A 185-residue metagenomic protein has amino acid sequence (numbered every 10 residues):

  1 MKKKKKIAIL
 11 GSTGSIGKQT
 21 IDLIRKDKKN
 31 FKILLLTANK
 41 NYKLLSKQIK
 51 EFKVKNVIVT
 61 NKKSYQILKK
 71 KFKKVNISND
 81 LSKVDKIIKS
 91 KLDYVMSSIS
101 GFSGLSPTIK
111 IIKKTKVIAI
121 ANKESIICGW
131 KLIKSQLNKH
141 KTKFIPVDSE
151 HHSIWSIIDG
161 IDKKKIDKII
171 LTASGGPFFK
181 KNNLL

Functional and structural regions predicted by a protein language model:
K2-K53: N-terminal Rossmann-like dinucleotide-binding module
T13, I49, V95, T115 (+1 more regions): Residue-level signal for inorganic ion chemistry
L34-A38, K55-K62, N122: Short internal beta-strands
K53-K55, K73-V75, K114-V117, H140-K143: A short helix->loop->beta-strand "cap" motif at the edges of active sites that frequently abuts
I58-T60, N76-K83: Short acidic-hydrophobic, aromatic-tinged amphipathic segments that line or gate anion-handling sites
N79-I111: Beta-loop-alpha module in the N-terminal Rossmann-like domain of NAD(P)-dependent dehydrogenases, especially those
K91, L105, I109-K114, G129-L185: Rossmann-like NAD(P)H-binding beta-loop-alpha module
S98-I99, I112-G129: ADP-ribose/adenylate-binding Rossmann-like module
